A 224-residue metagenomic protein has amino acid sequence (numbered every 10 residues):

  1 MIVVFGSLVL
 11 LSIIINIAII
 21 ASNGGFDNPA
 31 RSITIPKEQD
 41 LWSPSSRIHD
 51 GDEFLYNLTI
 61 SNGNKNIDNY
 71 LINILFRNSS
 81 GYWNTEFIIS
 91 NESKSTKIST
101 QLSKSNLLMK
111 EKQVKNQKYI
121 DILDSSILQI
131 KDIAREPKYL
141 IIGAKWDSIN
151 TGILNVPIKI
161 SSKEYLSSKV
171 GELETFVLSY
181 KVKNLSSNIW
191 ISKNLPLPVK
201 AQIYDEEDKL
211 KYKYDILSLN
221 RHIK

Functional and structural regions predicted by a protein language model:
M1-F5: Short, low-complexity patches enriched in S/T/P/G
L10-N106, L140-K224: Acidic, serine/threonine-rich low-complexity disordered tracts
Q113-I142: Acidic/charged, solvent-exposed loop-and-adjacent secondary-structure segments enriched in E/D, K/R, S/T, and G/P
